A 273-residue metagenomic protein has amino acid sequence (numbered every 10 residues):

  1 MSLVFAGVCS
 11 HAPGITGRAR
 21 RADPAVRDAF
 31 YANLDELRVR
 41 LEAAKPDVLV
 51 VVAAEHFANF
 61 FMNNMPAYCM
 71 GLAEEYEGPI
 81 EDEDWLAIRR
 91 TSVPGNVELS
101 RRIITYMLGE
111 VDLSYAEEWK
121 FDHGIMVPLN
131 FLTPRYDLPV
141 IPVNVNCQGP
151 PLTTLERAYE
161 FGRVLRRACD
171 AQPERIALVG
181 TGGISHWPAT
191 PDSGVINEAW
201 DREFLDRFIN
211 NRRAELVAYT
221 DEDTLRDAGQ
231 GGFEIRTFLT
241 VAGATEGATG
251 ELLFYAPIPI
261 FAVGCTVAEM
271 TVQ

Functional and structural regions predicted by a protein language model:
M1-P46, M62-Y159, A171, D192-Q273: Flexible, D/E/H-enriched segments
V39, A53-E55: N-terminal low-complexity, Ser/Thr- and acidic-residue-enriched intrinsically disordered segments
D47-A53, V143, E174-G182: Beta-strand elements within well-structured catalytic alpha/beta cores of enzymes that handle phosphate/sulfate esters
E55-F57, I184-S185: Catalytic metal-binding/acid-base residues of hydrolase active sites
F60-F61, P188: Extracytoplasmic/secreted cell-surface and envelope-processing proteins
R163-D170, E174-I176: Non-transmembrane, aqueous-exposed alpha-helical and coiled segments at domain scale
G182-D192: Divalent-metal (often Zn2+) His-rich catalytic cores of metallo-beta-lactamase-fold enzymes
